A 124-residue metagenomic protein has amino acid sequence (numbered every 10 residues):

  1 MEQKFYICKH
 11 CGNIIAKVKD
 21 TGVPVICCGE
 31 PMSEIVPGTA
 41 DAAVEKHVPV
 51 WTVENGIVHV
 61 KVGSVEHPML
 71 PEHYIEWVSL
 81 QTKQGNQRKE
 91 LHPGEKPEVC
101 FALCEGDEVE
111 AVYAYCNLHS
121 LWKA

Functional and structural regions predicted by a protein language model:
Q3, K19-G22: Flanking scaffold residues of small Cys/His-coordinated metal-binding clusters
F5, P24, Y113: Residues immediately within or flanking Cys/His clusters that coordinate Zn2+ in small zinc-binding modules
C8-C11, C27, C116: Short cysteine-rich clusters marking metal-coordination/redox-active sites
I15, P31-M32, S120: Cys/His-rich microdomains that often coordinate metals
T21-M32: Cysteine-rich micro-motifs
K61-V62, E98-E105: Exposed aromatic-hydrophobic patches
V62-L70: Short amphipathic, basic-aromatic surface patches that mediate peripheral association with negatively charged
N117-A124: Short acidic/polar inter-strand loop motif in beta-rich domains
